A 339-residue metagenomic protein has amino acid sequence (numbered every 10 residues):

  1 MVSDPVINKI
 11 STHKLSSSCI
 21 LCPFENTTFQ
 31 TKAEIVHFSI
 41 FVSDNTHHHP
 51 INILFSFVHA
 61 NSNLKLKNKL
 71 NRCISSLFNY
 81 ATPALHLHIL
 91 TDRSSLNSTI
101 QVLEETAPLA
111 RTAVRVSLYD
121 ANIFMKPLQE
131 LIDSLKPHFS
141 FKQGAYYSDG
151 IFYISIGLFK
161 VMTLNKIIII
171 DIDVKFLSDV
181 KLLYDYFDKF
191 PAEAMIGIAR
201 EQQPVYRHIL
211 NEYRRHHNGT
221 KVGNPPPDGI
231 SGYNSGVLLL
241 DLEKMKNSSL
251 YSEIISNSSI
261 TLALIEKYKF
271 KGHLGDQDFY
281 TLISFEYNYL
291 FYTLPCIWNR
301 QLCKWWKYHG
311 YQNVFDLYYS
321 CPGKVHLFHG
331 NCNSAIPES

Functional and structural regions predicted by a protein language model:
M1-S339: Glycosyltransferase catalytic domains, chiefly GT-A lineage
